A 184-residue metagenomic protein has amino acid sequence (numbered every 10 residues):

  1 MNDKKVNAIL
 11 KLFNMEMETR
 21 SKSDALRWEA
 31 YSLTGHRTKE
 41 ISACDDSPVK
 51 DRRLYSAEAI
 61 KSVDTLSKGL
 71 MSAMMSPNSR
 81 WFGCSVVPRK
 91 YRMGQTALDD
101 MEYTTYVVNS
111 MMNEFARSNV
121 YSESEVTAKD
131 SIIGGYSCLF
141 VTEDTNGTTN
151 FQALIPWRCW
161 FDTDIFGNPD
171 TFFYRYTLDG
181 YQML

Functional and structural regions predicted by a protein language model:
M1-L184: Extended, helix-rich architectural segments
